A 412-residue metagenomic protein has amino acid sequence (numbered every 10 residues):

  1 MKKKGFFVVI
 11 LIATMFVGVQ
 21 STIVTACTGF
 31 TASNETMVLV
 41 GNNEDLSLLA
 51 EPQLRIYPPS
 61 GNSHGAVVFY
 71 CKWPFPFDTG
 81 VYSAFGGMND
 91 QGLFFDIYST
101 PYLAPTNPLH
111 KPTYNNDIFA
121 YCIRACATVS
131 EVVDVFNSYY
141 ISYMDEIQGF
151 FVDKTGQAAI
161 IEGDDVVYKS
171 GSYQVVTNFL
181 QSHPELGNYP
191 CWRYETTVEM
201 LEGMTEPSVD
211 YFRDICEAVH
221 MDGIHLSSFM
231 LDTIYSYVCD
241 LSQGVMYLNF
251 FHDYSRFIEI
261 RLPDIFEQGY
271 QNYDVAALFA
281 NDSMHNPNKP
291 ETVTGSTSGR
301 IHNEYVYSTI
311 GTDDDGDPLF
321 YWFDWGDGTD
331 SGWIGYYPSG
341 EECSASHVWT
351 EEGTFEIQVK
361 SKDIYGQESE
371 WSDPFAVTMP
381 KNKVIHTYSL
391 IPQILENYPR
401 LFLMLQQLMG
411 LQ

Functional and structural regions predicted by a protein language model:
M1-A26, F30, V359, V377-Q412: Secretory targeting signatures
K3, C126, Y139, H183 (+1 more regions): Acidic-histidine catalytic/liganding microenvironments
T25-Y82, G86-R124, E146-I147, V152-N286: C-terminal, well-structured catalytic/ligand-binding subdomain of enzymes
F119-V129, V133-Y139: Acidic, contiguous internal or C-terminal segments within carbohydrate-active enzymes that form a structured patch used
V133-N137, Y194, V198, F355: Short, well-ordered alpha-helical packing segments
V135-F150: Secretory/export targeting leaders with adjacent low-complexity proregions
N286-L390: Extracellular/lumenal mature domains of secreted and surface-exposed proteins
